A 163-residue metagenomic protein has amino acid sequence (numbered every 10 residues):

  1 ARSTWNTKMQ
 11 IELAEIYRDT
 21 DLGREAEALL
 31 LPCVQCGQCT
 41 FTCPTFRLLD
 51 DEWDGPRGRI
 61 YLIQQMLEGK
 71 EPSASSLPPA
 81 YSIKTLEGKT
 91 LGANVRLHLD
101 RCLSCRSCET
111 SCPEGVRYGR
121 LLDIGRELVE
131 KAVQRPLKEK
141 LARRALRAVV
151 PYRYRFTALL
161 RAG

Functional and structural regions predicted by a protein language model:
A1-K8: Short, Lys/Arg-enriched N-terminal segments with co-localized hydrophobic residues within the first ~10-30 amino acids
W5, G23, E27-L30, I60-K84 (+1 more regions): Iron-sulfur-cluster electron-transfer modules
M9-Q35, T40-E68, L97: N-terminal cysteine/histidine-rich coordination modules
